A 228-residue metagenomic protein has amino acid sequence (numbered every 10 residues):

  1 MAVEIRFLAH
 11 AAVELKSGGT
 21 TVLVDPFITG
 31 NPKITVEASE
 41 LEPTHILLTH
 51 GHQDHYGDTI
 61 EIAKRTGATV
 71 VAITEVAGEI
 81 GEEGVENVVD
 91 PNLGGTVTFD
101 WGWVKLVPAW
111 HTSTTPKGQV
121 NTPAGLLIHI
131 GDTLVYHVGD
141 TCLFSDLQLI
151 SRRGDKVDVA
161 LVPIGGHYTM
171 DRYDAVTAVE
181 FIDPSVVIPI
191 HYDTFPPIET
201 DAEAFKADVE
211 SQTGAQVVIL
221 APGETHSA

Functional and structural regions predicted by a protein language model:
M1-T21, I28-N31, T98, K105 (+3 more regions): Zn-dependent metallo-beta-lactamase
E4, K64-T69, T133-V135: Short active-site oxyanion
E14-H52, G57-E61, E75, T112-K117 (+1 more regions): Pre-active-site segment of Zn-dependent metallo-hydrolases
L23-D25, P43-G51, V71-T74, Y136-T141 (+3 more regions): Active-site neighborhood of phospho(di)ester-bond hydrolases with catalytic His/Asp-centered motifs
G30-N31, H52-G57, A77-I80, G95-T98 (+5 more regions): Active-site environment of divalent metal-dependent phosphoester hydrolases
T49, G57-S113: Glycine/small-residue-rich loop that forms an oxyanion/phosphate-binding "nest" at active or ligand-binding sites
G81-T96, R153, V176, E180-A228: Binuclear metal-ion centers of metallo-dependent hydrolases, dominated by the metallo-beta-lactamase
T114-F181: Active-site-proximal loop/helix segments of hydrolase catalytic cores
